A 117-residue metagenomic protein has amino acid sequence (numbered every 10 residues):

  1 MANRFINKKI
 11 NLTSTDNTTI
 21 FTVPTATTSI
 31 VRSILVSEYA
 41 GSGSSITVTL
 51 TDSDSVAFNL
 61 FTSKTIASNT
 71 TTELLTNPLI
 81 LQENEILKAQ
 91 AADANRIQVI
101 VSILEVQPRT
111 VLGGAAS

Functional and structural regions predicted by a protein language model:
M1-S33, Q90-S117: C-terminal interaction-tip segments
V36-G41, A92: Short solvent-exposed strand-capping/beta-turn motif centered on an Asx-Ser/Thr pair
T47-T51, I100-S102: Beta-strand signatures of extracellular beta-sandwich domains
D52-I86: Intrinsically disordered, low-complexity Pro/Gly/Ser/Thr-rich segments with frequent PxxP/GP/PP motifs and embedded
